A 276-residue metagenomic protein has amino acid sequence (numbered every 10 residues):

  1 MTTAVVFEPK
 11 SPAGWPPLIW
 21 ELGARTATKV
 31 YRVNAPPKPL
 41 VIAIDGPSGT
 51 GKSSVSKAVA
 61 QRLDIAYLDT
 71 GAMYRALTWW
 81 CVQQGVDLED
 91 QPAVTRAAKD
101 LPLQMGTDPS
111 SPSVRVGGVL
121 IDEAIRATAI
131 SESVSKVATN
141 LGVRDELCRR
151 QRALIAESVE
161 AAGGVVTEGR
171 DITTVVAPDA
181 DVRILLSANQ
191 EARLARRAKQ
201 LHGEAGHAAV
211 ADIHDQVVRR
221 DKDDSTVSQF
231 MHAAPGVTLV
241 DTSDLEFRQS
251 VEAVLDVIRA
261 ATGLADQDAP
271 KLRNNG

Functional and structural regions predicted by a protein language model:
Y31-N34, V116-D122, A195-E204, D223-G276: NTP-dependent small-molecule kinase module
I44: Hydrophobic anchor at the beta1->P-loop junction of P-loop NTPases
P47: P-loop (Walker A) phosphate-binding loop of NTP-binding proteins
K52: Conserved lysine of the Walker
V55: Hydrophobic positions on the alpha1 helix immediately C-terminal to the Walker A/P-loop
R62-R126: N-terminal phosphate/diphosphate-binding loop that engages ATP/GTP or pyrophosphate donors across diverse enzyme folds
G106, Q151, I155-E160, R170-V175 (+2 more regions): Small-molecule kinase domains that catalyze NTP-dependent phosphoryl transfer to phosphate-bearing small molecules
D122-G203: ATP-dependent NMP and nucleoside kinases share a basic, alpha-helical "lid"
